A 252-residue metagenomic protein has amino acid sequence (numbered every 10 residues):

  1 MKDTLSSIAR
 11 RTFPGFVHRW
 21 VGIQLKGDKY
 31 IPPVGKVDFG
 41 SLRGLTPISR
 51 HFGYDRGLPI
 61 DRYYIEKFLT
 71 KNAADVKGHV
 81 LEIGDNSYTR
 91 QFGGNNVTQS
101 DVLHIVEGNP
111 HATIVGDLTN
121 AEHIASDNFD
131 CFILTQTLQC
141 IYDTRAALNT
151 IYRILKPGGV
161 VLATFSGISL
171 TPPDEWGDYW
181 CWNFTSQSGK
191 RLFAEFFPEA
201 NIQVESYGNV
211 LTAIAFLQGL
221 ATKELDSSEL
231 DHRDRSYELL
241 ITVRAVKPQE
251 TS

Functional and structural regions predicted by a protein language model:
M1-R50: Membrane-proximal basic amphipathic "stem/tether" segments
K2-F16, S206-S252: A C-terminal cap/extension of S-adenosyl-L-methionine-dependent methyltransferases that defines the acceptor-substrate
R56, P173-L192: Acceptor-substrate binding/catalytic loop of class I
D75-S87: Conserved class I S-adenosyl-L-methionine
G116-F132: A short acidic, Gly/Pro-enriched loop at the edge of an enzyme's catalytic core that lines a small-molecule cofactor
D130-D143: A short SAM/SAH-binding and catalytic strip from SAM-dependent methyltransferases
R145-V160: A short glycine-rich, Lys/Arg-flanked "PGG" loop and its adjoining helix->strand segment in the class I
A163-F165: Acidic carboxylate diad motif detector
